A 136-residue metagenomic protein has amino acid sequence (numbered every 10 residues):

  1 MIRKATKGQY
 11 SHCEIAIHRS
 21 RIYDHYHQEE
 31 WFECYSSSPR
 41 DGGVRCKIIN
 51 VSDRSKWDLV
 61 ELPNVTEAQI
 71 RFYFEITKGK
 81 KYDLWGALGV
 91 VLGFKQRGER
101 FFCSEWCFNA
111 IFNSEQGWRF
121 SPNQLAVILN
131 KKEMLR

Functional and structural regions predicted by a protein language model:
M1-E61, L88-R97: Glycine-rich catalytic cores of cysteine/serine-nucleophile enzymes that process amide/ester linkages in cell-envelope
T6, K78, I111-E115: A broad structural signal for alpha-helix termini and local helix breaks/kinks
E14, Y73-F74, C107: Residue-level preference for non-acidic, small/hydrophobic
I22, Y82, E115-Q116: Secondary-structure boundary/capping signal
P63-G86: A structural motif
A87-R136: Activation targets extended, charge/polar-rich intrinsically disordered C-terminal tails
